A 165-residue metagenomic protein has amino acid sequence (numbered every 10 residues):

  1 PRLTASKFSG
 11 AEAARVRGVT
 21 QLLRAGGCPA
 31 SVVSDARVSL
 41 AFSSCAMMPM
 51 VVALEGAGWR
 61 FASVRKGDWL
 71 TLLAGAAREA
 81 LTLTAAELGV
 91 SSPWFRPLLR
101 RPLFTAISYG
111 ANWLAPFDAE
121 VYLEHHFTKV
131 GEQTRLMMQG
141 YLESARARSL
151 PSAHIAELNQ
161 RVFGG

Functional and structural regions predicted by a protein language model:
P1-K7, A57-R65, D118-T128: Helix-loop-beta segment of a Rossmann-like dinucleotide-binding subdomain
P1-S44: Rossmann-fold dinucleotide-binding core
S9, A13, L70-T71, G131: Short-chain dehydrogenase/reductase
L23-A30, A53-G56, T84: Short, well-ordered alpha-helical segments in soluble proteins
S31, A62-G67, A145-S152: Inter-helical turn/loop segments and adjacent helix faces that build the functional surface of alpha-helical bundle
R37-L81: Active-site-proximal catalytic alpha-helix in oxidoreductases
R78-G165: NAD(P)-dependent Rossmann-like dehydrogenase/reductase catalytic/cofactor-binding core
